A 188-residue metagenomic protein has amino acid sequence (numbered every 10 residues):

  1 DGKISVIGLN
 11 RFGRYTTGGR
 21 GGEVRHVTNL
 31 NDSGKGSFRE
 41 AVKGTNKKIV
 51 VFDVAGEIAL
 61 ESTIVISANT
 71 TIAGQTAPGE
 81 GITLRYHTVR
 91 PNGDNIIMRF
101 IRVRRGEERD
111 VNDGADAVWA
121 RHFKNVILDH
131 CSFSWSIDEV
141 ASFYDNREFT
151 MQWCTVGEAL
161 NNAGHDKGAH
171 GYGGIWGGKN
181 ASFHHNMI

Functional and structural regions predicted by a protein language model:
I4-V50: Acidic Gly/Asp/Thr-rich repetitive segments characteristic of extracellular carbohydrate-active and adhesion proteins
L30, D53-A55, Q75, S136: Active-site-proximal beta-strand/loop segments in catalytic clefts of secreted hydrolases
R39-N46, E57-A73, E80-F100, R105-K124 (+1 more regions): Extracellular beta-strand-rich solenoid/capping regions of secreted or surface-exposed proteins that bind or remodel
N69, G74, D94-E107, H122-W135 (+2 more regions): Right-handed parallel beta-helix
E139-V140: Extracellular-facing segments of soluble proteins and assemblies that are Gly/Ser/Thr-biased and enriched in aromatics
